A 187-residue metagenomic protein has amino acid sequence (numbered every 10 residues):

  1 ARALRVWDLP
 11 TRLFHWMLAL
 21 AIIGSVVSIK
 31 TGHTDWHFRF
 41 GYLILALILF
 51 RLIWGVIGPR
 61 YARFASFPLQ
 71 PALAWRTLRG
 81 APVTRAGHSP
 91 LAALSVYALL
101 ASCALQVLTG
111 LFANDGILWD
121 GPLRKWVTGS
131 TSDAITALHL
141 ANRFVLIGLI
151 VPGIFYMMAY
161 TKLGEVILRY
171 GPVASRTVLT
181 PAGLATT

Functional and structural regions predicted by a protein language model:
A1-T187: Membrane-embedded alpha-helical bundles that constitute the cytochrome b-like, heme-associated redox core of multi-pass
